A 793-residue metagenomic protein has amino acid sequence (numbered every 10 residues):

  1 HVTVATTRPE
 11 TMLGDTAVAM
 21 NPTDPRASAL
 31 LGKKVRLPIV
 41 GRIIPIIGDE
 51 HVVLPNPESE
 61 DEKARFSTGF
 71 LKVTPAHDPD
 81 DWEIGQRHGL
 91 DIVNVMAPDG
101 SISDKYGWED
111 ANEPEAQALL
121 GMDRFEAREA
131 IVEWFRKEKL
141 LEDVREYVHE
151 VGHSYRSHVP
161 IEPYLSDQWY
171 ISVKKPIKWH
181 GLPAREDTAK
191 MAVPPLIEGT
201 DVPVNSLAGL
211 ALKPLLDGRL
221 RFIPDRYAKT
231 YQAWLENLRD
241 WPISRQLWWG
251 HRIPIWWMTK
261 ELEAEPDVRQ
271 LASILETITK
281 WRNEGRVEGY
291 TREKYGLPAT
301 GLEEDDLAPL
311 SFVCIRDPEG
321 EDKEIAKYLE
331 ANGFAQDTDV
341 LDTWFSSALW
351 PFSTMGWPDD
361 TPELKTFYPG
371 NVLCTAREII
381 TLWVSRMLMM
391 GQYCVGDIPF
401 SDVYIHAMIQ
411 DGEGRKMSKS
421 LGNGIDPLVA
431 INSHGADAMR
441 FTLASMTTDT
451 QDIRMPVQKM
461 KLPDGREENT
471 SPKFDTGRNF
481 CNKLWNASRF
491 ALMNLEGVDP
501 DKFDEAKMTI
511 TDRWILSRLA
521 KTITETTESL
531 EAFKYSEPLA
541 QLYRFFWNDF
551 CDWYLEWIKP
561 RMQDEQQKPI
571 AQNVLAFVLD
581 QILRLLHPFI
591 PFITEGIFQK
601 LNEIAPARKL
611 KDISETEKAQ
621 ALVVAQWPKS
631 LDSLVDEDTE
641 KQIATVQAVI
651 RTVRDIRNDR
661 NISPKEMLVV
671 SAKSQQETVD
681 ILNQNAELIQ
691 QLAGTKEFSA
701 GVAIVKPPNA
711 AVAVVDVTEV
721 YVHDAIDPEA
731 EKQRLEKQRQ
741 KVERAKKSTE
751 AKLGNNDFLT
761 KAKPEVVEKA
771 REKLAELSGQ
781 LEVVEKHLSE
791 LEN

Functional and structural regions predicted by a protein language model:
H1, A5, T11, A127 (+4 more regions): Active-site neighborhoods of enzyme catalytic cores
H1, S59-V268, I379, R415 (+7 more regions): Residue patterns forming the tRNA-binding/recognition surfaces of aminoacyl-tRNA synthetases and related DALR
H1-D99, W179-L182, M191-I197, L210-S244 (+8 more regions): NTP-handling and nucleic-acid-processing catalytic cores
N56, K63, D91-G100, L247-W249 (+2 more regions): Alpha-helical recognition segments enriched in aromatics with Gly/Pro capping that present substrate-recognition
I255, E263, V268, V372 (+5 more regions): Short secondary-structure subsegments characteristic of cysteine-rich extracellular domains
F334, D411, V498-T527, L555-R651: Acidic, turn-prone loop/beta-hairpin segments
N479-N494, I510-T522, L539-P560, A621 (+3 more regions): Core structural elements
L601-N793: C-terminal low-complexity, glycine/proline- and small-hydrophobic-enriched intrinsically disordered tails that act as
